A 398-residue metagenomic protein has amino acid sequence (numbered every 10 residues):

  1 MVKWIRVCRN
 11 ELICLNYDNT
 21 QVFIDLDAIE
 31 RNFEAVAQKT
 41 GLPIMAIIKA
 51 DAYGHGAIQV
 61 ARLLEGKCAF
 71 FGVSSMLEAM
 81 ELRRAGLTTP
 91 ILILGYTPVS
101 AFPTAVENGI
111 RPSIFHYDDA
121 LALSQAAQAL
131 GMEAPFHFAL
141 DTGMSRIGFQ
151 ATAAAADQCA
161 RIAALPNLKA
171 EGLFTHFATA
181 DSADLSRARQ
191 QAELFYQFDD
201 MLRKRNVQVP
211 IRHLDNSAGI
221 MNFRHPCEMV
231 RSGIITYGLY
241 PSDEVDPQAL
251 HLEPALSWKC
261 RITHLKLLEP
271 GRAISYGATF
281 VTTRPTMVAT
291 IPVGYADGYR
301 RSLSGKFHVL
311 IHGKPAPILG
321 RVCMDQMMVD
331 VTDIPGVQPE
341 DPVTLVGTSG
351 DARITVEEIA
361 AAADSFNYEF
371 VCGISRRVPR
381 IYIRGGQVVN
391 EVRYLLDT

Functional and structural regions predicted by a protein language model:
I5-L26, E30, E34, L42 (+5 more regions): Active-site anion/phosphate-binding pocket segments in diverse small-molecule metabolic enzymes
N16-F23, A28-R31, L42-H213: Active-site-proximal beta-alpha core segment in soluble small-molecule metabolic enzymes
K39: Conserved PLP-enzyme active-site core in the AAT-like
